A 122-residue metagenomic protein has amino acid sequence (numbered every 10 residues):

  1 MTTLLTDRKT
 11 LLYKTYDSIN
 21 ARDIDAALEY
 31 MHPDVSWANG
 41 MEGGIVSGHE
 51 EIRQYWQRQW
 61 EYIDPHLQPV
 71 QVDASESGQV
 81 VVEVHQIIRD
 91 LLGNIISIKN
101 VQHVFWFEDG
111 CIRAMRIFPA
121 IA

Functional and structural regions predicted by a protein language model:
M1-Y30: Short, low-complexity N-terminal intrinsically disordered segments enriched in polar/charged residues
T2, D7, R53-A122: A beta-strand edge to alpha-helix "cap/lid" segment located at domain peripheries
T2-L5, D17, E42, V46 (+1 more regions): A generic helix-loop boundary/linker signal
L12-T15, A26-L28, V35, G48 (+3 more regions): Hydrophobic pocket/interface hotspot
I19, D34-S36, I96: Short hydrophobic/aromatic segments of transmembrane alpha-helices and their interfaces
I24-E76: A solvent-exposed, acidic/Ser-Thr-rich amphipathic alpha-helical stretch
